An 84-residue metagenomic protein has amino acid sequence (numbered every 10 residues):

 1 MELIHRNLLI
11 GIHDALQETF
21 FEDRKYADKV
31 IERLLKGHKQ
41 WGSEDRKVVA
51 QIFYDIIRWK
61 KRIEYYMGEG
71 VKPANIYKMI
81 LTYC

Functional and structural regions predicted by a protein language model:
M1-C84: Class I Rossmann-like S-adenosyl-L-methionine
